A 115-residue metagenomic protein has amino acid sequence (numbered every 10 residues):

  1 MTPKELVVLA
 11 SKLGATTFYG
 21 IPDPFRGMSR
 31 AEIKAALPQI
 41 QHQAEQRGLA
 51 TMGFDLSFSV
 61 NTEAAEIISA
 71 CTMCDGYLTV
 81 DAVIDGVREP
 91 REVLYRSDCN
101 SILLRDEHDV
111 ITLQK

Functional and structural regions predicted by a protein language model:
M1-E45, T51-D55, S59-A65: Short, amphipathic alpha-helical interface elements at domain boundaries that mediate macromolecular binding
K12, R26, R30, R47 (+3 more regions): Arginine residue identity/basic-tract feature
T51-S101, E107-K115: Accessory beta->alpha helical hairpin/"wing" motif in late/C-terminal subdomains of nucleic-acid enzymes
